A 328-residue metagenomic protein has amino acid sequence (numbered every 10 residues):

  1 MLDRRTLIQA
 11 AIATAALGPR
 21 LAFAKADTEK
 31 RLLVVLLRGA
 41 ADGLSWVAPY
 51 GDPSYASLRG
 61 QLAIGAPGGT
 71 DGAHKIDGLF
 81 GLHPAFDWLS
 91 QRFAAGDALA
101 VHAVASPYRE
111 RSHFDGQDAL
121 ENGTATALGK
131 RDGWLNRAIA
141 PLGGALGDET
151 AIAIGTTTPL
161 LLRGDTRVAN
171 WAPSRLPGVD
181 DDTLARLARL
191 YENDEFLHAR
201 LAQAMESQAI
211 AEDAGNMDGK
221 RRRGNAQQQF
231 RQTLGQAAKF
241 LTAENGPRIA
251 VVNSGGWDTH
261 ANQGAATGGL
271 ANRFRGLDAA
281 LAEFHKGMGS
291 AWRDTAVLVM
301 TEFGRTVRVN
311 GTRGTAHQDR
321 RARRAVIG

Functional and structural regions predicted by a protein language model:
M1-S290, V326-I327: Feature for exported/extracytoplasmic and membrane-associated proteins, marking the mature portion
G96, R293, R320: Residue-level signal for beta-strand positions within conserved beta-sheet cores that form or flank
N253-G256, V299-T301, G311, G328: Active-site proximal loops enriched in glycine and acidic residues that flank catalytic Cys/His/Asp and coordinate
A261-G268, F303-R321: Short glycine/threonine-rich loop-to-helix capping motif typified by GTGT followed within a few residues by an Asp-Pro
L281, H285-R313: Metal-dependent active-site segment of extracytoplasmic phospho-/sulfohydrolases and closely related
R320-G328: Substrate-binding rim/cap in mid-to-C-terminal beta-strand-loop elements of soluble/periplasmic
